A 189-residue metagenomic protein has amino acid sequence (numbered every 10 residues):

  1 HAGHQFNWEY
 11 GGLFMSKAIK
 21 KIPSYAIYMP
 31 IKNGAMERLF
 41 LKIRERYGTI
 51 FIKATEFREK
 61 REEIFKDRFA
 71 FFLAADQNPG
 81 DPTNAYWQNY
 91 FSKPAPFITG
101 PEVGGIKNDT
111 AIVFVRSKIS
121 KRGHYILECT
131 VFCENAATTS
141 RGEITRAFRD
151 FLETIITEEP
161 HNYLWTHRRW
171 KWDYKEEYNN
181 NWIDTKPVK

Functional and structural regions predicted by a protein language model:
H1-T55, D67, G80-N89: Catalytic core of membrane glycerolipid acyltransferases/transacylases, capturing the structured, soluble-facing
K17, K21, R58-K189: Non-catalytic C-terminal accessory region of glycerolipid acyltransferases and related lyso-lipid remodeling enzymes
